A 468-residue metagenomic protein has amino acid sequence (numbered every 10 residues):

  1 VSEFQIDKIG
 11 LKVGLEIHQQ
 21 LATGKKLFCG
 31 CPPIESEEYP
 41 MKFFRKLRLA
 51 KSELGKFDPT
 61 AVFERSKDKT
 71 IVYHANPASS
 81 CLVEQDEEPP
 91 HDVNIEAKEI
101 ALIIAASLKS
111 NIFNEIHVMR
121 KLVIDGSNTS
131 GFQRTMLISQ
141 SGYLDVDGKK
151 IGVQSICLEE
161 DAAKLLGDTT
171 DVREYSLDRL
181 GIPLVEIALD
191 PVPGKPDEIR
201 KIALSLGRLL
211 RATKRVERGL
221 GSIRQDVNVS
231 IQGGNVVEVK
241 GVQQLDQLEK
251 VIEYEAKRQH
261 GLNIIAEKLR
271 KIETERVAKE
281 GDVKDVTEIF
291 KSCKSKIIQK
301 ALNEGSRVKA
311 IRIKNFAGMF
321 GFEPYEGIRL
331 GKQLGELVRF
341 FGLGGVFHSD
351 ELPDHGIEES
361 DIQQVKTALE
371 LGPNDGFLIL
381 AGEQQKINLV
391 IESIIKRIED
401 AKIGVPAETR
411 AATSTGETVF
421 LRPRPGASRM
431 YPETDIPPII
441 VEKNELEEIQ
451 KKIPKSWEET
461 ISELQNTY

Functional and structural regions predicted by a protein language model:
S2-K452: Basic, nucleic-acid-interacting segments
I453-Y468: Long, charged low-complexity interaction segments
